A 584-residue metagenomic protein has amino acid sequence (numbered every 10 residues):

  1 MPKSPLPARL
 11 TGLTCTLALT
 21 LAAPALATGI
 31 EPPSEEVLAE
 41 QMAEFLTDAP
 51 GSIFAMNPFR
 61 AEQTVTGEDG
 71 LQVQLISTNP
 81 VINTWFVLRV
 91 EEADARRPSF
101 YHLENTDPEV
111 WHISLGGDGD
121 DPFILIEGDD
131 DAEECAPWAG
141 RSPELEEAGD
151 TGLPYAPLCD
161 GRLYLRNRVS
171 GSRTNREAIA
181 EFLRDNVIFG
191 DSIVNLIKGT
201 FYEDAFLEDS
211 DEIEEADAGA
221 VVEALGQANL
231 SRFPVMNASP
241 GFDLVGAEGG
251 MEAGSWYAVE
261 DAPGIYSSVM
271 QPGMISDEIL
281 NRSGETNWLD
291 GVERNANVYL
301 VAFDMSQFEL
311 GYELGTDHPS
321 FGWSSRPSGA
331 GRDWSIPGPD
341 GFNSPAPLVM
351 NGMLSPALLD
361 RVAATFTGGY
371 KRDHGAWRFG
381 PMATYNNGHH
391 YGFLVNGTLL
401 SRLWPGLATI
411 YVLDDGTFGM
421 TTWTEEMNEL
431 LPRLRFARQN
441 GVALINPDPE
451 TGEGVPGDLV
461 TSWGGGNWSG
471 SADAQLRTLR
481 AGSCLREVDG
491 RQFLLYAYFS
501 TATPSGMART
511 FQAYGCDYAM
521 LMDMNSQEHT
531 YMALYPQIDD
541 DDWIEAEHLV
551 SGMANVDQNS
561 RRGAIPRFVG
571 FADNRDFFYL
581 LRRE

Functional and structural regions predicted by a protein language model:
P2-T14: Bacterial N-terminal signal peptides that target proteins for export
P7, P24-L26: Non-catalytic N-terminal targeting/anchoring module and adjacent flexible stem/linker that precedes the structured
G12-A22: Bacterial N-terminal signal peptides
A27-L399: Zymogen propeptides
L300-A302, T409, G482, F577: Conserved hydrophobic/aromatic beta-strand scaffold that supports enzyme active sites
L314, P319-S500, P504-Q512: Aspartyl protease catalytic domain
L431, L444-I445, V455-D458, W468-E584: Extended C-terminal subregions enriched in glycine
